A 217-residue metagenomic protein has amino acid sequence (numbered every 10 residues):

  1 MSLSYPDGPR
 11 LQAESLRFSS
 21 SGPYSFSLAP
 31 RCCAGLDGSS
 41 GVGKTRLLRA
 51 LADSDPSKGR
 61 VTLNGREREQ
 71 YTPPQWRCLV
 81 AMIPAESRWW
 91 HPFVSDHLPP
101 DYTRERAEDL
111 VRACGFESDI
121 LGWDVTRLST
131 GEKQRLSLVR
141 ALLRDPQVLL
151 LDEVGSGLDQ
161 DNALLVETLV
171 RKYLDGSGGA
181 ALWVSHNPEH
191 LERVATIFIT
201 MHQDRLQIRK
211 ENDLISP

Functional and structural regions predicted by a protein language model:
L51-A52: Helix-to-loop junction immediately C-terminal to a conserved catalytic motif
P56-R68, W76: Conserved ABC transporter NBD signature motif
E86-A107: Q-loop/switch helix immediately C-terminal to the Walker
E105-I120: Conserved ABC ATPase "signature" region
D124, E153-V154: Walker B catalytic motif
D124-E132: Conserved ABC ATPase signature
D152, L158-D159, A163: ABC-family nucleotide-binding domains
